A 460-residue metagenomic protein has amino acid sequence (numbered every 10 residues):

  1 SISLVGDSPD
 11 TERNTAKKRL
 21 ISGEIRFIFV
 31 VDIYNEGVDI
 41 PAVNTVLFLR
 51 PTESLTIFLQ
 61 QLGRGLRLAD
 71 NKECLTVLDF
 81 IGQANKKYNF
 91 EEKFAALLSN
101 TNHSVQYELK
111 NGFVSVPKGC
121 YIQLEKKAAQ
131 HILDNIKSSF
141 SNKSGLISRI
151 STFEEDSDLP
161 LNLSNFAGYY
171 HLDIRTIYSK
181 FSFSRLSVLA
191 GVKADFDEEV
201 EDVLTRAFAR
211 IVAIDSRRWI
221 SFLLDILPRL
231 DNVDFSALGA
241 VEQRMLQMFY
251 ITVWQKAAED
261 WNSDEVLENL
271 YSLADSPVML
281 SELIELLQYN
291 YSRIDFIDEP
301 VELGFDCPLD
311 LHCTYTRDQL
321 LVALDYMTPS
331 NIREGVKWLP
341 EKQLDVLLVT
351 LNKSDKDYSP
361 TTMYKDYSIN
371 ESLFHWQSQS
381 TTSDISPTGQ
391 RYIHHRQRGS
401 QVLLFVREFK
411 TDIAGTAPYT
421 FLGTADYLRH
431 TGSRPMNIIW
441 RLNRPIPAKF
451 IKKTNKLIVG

Functional and structural regions predicted by a protein language model:
S1-N35: Conserved helicase ATPase core of P-loop NTP-dependent helicases/translocases
I28-V46, G63-R67: SF2 helicase motor core recognition
P41-T45, E53, D70-T76, G399-V402: Short glycine-/polar-rich loops that comprise or flank the Walker A/P-loop and associated switch/sensor motifs
P51-L98: Conserved segment of the helicase C-terminal RecA-like domain
F94-V233: Long, largely alpha-helical accessory region at the distal end of helicase-like NTP-driven motors
L189-G191, E198-A207, A213, R217 (+2 more regions): Acidic, glycine-rich low-complexity segments with interspersed aromatic residues
A240-V346, L351-S354: Charge-dense, extended regions
T411-G460: Compact mixed alphabeta submodule
